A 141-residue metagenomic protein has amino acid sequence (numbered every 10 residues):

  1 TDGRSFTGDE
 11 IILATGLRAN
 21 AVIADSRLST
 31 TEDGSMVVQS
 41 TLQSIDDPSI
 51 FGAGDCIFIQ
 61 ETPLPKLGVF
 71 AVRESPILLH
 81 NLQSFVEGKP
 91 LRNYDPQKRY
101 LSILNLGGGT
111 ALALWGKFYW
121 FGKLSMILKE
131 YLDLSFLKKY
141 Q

Functional and structural regions predicted by a protein language model:
T1-G3: Glycine-centered tight beta-turn/hairpin loop motif at sheet-sheet or coil-to-beta transitions
S5-R73, H80: FAD-site-proximal beta/loop scaffold in flavoenzymes
A21, I59, R73, N93 (+3 more regions): Basic, gly/Ser/Thr/Pro-rich low-complexity segments located predominantly at protein N termini
G34, P48-S49, Y100-S102, L128: A generic secondary-structure signal marking the coil-to-beta-strand transition
S40, L106-G108: Active-site donor-binding loop signature of nucleotide-sugar glycosyltransferases
T41-D47, N81-V86, D133-K138: Short C-terminal domain-edge/linker segments immediately following a structured domain
C56-L106: A conserved FAD-binding loop/helix module that cradles the flavin
G108-Q141: C-terminal auxiliary extensions adjacent to catalytic cores
